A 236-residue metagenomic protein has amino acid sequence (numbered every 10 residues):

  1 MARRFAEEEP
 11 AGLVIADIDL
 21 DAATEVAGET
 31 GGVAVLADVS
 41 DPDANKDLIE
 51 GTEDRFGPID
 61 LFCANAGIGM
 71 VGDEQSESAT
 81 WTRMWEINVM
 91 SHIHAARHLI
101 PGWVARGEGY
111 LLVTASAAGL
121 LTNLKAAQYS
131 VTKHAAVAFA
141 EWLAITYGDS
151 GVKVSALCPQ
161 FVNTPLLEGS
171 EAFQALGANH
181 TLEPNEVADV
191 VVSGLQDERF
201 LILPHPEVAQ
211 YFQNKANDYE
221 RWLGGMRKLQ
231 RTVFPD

Functional and structural regions predicted by a protein language model:
M1-L13: Canonical Rossmann dinucleotide-binding motif of NAD(H)/NADP(H)-dependent dehydrogenases/reductases, specifically
E8, L121, W142-K153: Active-site-adjacent segment of SDR/Rossmann-fold oxidoreductases
L20-D21, A37-D47, S78: The beta1-alpha1 cofactor-binding region of Rossmann-like NAD(H)/NADP(H)-dependent oxidoreductases
G67-T82, A105, K125-Q128: Conserved mid-core segment of classical short-chain dehydrogenase/reductases
A96, T132: Active-site helix of classical SDR
S116: Residue(s) in the substrate-gating loop at a strand-loop-helix junction that position the organic substrate next
A156, A172-Y211: C-terminal helical subdomain
